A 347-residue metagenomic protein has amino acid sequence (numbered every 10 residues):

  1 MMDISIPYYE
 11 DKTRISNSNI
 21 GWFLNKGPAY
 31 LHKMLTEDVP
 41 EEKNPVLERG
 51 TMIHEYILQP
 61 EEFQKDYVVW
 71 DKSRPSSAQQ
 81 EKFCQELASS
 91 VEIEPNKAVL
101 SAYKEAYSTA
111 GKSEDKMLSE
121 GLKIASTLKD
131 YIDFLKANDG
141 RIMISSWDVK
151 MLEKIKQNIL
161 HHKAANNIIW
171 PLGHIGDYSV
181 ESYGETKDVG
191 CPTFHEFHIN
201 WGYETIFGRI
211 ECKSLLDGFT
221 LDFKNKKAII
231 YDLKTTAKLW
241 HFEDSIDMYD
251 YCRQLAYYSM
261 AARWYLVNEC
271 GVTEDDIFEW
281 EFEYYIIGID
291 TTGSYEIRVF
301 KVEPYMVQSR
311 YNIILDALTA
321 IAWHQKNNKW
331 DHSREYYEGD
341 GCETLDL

Functional and structural regions predicted by a protein language model:
M1-K213: Metal-dependent nuclease catalytic cores that hydrolyze phosphodiester bonds in DNA/RNA, characterized by
Y30-M34, K234-L239, T292-E296: Short acidic (Asp/Glu) and glycine-rich catalytic loops that position anionic groups and cofactors
I57-E62, T220, T235-K238, R263-V267: Hydrophobic/aromatic-lined pockets within catalytic cores
V69, T220, L233, G288-I289: Hydrophobic side chains in beta-strands
E92-Y107, G111, D115, V149 (+2 more regions): Metal-dependent nuclease catalytic regions and adjoining charged, substrate-binding loops involved in nucleic-acid end
T186-C191, R209-E211, K227, D275-Y285: Glycine-rich, flexible loop segments associated with nucleotide phosphate handling
G190-P192, F197-C252: Non-catalytic protein-protein interaction segments used by genome-maintenance enzymes to assemble and couple activities
